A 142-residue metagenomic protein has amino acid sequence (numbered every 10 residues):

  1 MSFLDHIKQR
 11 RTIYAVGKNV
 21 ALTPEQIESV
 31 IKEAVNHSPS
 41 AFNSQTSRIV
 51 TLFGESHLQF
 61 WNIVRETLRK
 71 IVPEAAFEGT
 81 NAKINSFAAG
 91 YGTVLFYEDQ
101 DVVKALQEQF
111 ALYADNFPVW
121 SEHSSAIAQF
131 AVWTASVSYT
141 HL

Functional and structural regions predicted by a protein language model:
M1-T93: N-terminal amphipathic, basic helical "cap/leader" segment at the start of enzyme domains
R11, Q109-N116: Short glycine/proline- and charge-enriched loop/turn segments that cap or connect secondary-structure elements
V64, L106-A111: Short, flexible, mixed-charge acidic loops at enzyme active sites
E98-V102: Short glycine-enriched loops at secondary-structure junctions
D115-S124: Short pre-catalytic strand/loop immediately N-terminal to key active-site residues, enriched for Gly-Thr
H123-A131: Conserved coil-to-alpha-helix start sites within the AMP-binding
T140-H141: Conserved small/polar residues in nucleotide/adenosyl-binding loops
